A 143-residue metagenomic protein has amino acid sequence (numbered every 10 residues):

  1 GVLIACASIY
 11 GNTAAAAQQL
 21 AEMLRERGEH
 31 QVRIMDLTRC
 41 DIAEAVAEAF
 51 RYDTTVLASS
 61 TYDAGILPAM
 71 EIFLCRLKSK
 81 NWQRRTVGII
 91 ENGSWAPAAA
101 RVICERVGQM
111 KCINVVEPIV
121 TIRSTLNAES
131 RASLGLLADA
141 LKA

Functional and structural regions predicted by a protein language model:
G1-L3: A short, charged/proline- and glycine-enriched loop that marks the coil->beta-strand transition at the N-terminal
A5-A7, I90: Short hydrophobic segments within beta-strands
I9-G11: Short, surface-exposed ligand-recognition loops at beta-strand->loop->(often short) alpha-helix junctions that present
A15, Q19-L37, A45-A143: FMN-binding flavodoxin-like domain, especially the glycine-rich phosphate-binding loop
